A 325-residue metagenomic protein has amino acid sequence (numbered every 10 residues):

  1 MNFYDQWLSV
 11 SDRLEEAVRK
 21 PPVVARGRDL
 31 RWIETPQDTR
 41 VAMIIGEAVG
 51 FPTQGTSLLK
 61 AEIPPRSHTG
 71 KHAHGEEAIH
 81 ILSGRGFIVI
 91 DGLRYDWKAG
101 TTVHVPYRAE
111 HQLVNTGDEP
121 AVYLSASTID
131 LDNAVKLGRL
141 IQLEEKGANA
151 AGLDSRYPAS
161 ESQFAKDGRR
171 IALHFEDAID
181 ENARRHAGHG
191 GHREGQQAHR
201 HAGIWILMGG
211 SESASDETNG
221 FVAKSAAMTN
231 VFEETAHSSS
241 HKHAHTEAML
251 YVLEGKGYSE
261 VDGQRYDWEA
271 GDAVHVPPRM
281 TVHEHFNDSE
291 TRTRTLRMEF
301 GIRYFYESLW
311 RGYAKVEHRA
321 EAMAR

Functional and structural regions predicted by a protein language model:
M1-Q54, G138-K224, W310-K315, R319-R325: A short, N-terminal "cap"/entry segment at the start of jelly-roll beta-barrel domains of the cupin/DSBH fold
R40-G46, S57-A73, G209-D216, M228-A244 (+1 more regions): Conserved short histidine dyad/triad with adjacent acidic residue
P52-T53, H68-H74, V114-T116, D216-V222 (+3 more regions): Short histidine-centered beta-strand/loop micro-motifs that create catalytic or ligand/metal-coordination sites
T56, K60-I63, A78, W97 (+9 more regions): Short, structured motif recognition centered on aromatic/hydrophobic residues
P64, I90, W97-G117, A126-I129 (+3 more regions): Conserved metal-binding segment of the jelly-roll/cupin
S67-A99, A109, K242-A270: A short beta-strand-loop-beta hairpin characteristic of the jelly-roll/cupin
T101-D154, G301-W310: Hydrophobic, ordered structural segments
Q112-V114, E212, F232-S240, Y251-V252 (+2 more regions): Long compositionally biased, domain-poor regions of proteins
